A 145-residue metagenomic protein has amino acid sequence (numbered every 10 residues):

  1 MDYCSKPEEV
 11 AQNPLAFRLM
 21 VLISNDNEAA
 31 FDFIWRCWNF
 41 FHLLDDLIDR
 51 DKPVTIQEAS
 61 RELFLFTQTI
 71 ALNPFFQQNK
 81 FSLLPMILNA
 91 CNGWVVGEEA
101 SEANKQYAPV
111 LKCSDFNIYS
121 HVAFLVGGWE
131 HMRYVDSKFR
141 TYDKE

Functional and structural regions predicted by a protein language model:
M1-E145: All-alpha prenyltransferase/terpene-synthase fold signal
